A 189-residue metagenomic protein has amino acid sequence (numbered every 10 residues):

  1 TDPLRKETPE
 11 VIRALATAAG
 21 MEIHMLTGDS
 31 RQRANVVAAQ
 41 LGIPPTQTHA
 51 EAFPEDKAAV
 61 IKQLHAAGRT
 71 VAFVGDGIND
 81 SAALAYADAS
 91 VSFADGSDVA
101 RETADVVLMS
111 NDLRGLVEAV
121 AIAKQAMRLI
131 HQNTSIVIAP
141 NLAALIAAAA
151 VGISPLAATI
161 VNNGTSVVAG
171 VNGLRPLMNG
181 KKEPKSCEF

Functional and structural regions predicted by a protein language model:
T1-N79, A85-A89, A121-K124, E183-F189: Cytosolic catalytic headpiece
A19-M21, L41, N79-A89, D95 (+1 more regions): Membrane-embedded alpha-helical bundles of multi-pass transporters
